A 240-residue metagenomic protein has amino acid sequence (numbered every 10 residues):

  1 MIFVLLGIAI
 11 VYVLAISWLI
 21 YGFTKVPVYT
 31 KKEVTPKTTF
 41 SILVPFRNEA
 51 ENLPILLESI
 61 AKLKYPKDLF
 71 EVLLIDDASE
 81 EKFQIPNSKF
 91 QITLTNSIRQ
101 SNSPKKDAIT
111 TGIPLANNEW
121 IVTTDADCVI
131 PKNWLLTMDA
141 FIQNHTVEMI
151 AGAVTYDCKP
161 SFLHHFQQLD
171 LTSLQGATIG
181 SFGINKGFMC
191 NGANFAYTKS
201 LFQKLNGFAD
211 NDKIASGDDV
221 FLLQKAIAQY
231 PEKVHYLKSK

Functional and structural regions predicted by a protein language model:
M1-T35, Q168, A177: N-terminal membrane-anchoring/stem segments of glycan-assembly enzymes
G22, N96-A108, G112, D139-A209: Long helical/loop segments within the catalytic core of UDP-sugar-dependent glycosyltransferases, especially the large
T38-S41, E71: Cell-envelope/extracellular polymer assembly enzymes that use nucleotide-activated donors
N52-I55, E80-P86, N133: Acidic helix N-cap motif at the loop->helix transition within catalytic regions of sugar-transfer enzymes
E58-L69: Short, acidic, metal-binding catalytic loop of nucleotide-sugar glycosyltransferases
L73-Q84, R99, C128: A conserved acidic beta->alpha catalytic loop
I121: Short aromatic/hydrophobic "clamp" motif used to bind/position activated sugar donors
A126-F141: Acidic donor-binding/catalytic loop of UDP-sugar-dependent glycosyltransferases, especially processive GT2
